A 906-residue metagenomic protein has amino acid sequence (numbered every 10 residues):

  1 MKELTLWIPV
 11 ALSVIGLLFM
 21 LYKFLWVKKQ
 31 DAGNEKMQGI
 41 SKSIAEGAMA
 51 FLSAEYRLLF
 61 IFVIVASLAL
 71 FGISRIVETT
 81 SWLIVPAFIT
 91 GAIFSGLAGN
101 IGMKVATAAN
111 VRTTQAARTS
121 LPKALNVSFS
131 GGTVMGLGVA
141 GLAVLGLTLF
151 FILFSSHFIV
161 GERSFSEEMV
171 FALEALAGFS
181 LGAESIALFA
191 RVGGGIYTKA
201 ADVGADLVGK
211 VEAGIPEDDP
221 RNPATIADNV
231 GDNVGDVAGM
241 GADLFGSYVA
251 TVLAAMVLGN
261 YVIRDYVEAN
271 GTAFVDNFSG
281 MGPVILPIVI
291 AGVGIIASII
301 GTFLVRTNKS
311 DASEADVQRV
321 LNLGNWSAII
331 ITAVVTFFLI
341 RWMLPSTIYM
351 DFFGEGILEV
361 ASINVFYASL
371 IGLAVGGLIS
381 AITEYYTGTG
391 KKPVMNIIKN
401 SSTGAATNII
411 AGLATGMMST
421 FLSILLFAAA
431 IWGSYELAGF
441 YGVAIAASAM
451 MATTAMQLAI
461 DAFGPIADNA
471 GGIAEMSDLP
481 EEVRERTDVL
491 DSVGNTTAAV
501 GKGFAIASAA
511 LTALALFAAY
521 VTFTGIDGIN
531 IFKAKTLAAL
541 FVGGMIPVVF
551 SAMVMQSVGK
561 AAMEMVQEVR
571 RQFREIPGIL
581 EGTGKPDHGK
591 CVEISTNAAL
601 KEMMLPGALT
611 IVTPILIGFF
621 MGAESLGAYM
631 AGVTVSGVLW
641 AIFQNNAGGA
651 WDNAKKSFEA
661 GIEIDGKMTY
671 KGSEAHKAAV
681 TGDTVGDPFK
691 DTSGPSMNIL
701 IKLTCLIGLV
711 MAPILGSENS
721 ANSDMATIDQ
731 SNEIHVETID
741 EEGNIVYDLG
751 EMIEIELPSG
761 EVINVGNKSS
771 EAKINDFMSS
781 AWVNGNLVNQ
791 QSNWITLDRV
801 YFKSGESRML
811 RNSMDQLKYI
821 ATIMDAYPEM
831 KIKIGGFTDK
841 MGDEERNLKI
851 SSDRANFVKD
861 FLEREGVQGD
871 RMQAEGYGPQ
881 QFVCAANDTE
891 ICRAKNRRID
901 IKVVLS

Functional and structural regions predicted by a protein language model:
M1-D729: Hydrophobic packing and interface segments
I40, M565, S813-Q816, R854 (+1 more regions): Hydrophobic alpha-helical membrane-association signature
E46, D461, D740-E742, S759 (+1 more regions): Acidic/polar residues in short coil/turn loops that connect beta-strands within repeat-based beta-sheet scaffolds
A50, Y819-I823, F861-L862: A generic secondary-structure signal
T107, R799-Y801, G836-K840: Short, histidine-centered active-site or binding-site loop motifs used for metal coordination, general acid-base
V483, S696, S807, K840-M841: Short strand->helix junction
M725-K831, L905-S906: Periplasmic peptidoglycan-binding/tethering modules of Gram-negative envelope proteins
V746, R808-N812, Y827, G835-S906: Periplasmic OmpA-like peptidoglycan-binding domain that tethers envelope proteins to the cell wall
